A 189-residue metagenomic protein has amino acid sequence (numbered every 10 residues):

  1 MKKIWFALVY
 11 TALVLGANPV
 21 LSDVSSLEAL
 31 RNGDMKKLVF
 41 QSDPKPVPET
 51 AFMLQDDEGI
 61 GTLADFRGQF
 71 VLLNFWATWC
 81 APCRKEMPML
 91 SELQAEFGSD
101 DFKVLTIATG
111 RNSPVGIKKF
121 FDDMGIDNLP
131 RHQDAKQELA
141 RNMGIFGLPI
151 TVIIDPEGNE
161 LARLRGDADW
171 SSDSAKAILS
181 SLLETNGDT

Functional and structural regions predicted by a protein language model:
M1-A51, T189: N-terminal targeting signals for export/organelle localization
E49-V71: A short beta-strand-turn-helix
R67-Q69, S99, I126-N128, I145: Active-site acidic short loop of glycosyltransferases
Q69-V71, F75-W79, G147: Short pre-active-site segment immediately N-terminal to redox-active cysteine/selenocysteine motifs in thiol-based
F70-V71, F102, N159: Alpha/beta-hydrolase fold active-site loops
R84-M124, A135-R141: Structural microenvironment flanking redox-active thiols in thiol-disulfide oxidoreductases
D122-D127, Q133-E184: Thiol/disulfide oxidoreductase modules built on the thioredoxin-like
